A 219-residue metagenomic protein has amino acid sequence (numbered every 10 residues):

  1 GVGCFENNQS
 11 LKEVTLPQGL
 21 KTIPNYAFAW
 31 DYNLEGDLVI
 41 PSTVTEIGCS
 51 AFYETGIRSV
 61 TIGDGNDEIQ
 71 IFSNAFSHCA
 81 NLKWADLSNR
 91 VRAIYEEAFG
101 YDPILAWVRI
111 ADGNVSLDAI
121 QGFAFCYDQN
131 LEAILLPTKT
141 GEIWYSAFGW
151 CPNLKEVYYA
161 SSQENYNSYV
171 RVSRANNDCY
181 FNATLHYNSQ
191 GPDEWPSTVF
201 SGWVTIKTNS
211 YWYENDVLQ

Functional and structural regions predicted by a protein language model:
G1-C4, P24-A29, G48-A51, F72-A75 (+3 more regions): Consensus positions within tandem repeat domains that build extended binding/scaffold surfaces
N8, R174-A175, S189, Q219: Amphipathic alpha-helical interaction segments
N8-T22, Y32-E46, T55-Q70, A80-A93 (+5 more regions): Structural signature of tandem-repeat unit edges
I94, I120, I143, T208-N215: Extracellular/luminal Pro/Thr/Ser-rich low-complexity repeat and linker "mucin-like" segments that act as
F125-C126, G149, V170-R174: A structural signal for leucine-rich repeat
V172-T184: Short, conserved catalytic or adaptor-binding loops enriched in Gly and charged residues
S197-Q219: Extracytoplasmic/secretory-pathway segments with low complexity and glycosylation-like composition
